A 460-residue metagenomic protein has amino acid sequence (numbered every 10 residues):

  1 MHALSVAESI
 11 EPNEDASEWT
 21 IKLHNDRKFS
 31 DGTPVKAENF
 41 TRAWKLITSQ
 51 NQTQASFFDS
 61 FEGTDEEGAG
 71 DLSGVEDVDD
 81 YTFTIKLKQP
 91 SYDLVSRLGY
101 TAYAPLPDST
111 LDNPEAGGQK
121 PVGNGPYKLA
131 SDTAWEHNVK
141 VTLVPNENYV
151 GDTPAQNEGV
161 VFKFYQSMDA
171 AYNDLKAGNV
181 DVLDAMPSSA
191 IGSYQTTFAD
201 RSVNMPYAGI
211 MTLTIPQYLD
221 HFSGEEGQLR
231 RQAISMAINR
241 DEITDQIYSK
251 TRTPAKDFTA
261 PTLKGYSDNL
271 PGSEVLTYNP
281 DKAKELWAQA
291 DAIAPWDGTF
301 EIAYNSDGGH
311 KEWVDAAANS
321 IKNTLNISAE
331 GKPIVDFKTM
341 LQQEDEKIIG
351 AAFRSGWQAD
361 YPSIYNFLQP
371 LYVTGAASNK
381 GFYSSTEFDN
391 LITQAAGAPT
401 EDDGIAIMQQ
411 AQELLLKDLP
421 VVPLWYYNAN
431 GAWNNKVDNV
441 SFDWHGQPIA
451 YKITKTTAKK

Functional and structural regions predicted by a protein language model:
M1-E14, K45, V122: N-terminal lobe/hinge region of extracytoplasmic solute-binding protein
D15, K22, S56-D108: Surface-exposed binding/hinge segments that line and control ligand-binding clefts or catalytic entry sites
S91-P154, G159: Gly/Pro-rich hinge or "lid" segments in bacterial periplasmic/extracellular proteins
E115, N148-S193: Ligand-site clamp/hinge motif
E225-K264, E312-W313, Q412-P423: Periplasmic-binding protein-like
T244, S328-T339, N366-N434, T457-K460: Extracytoplasmic/peripheral linker and loop segments enriched in polar/acidic and small residues with frequent Thr/Pro
T253-A290, D307-E312: Structural transition elements
G431-K460: Long beta-strand-rich cores associated with HINT superfamily self-processing modules
